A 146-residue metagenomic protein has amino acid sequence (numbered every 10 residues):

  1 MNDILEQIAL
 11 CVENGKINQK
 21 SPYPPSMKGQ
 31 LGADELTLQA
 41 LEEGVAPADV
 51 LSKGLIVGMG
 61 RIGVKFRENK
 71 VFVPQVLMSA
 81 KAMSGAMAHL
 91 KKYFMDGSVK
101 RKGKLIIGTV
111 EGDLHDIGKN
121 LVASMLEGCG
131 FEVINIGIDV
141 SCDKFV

Functional and structural regions predicted by a protein language model:
M1-F94: Long amphipathic alpha-helical segments
Q19, I62, K104-L105, S124: Generic signal for short, ordered secondary-structure residues within or immediately flanking folded domains
S21-P22, P47-A48, I106-T109, G130-F131: A short, structure-level motif marking secondary-structure boundaries and short turns
L36-Q39, G97-K100, K119-A123: Short amphipathic alpha-helical segments, especially helix-boundary/capping motifs
F94-V110, L114: Glycine/charge-rich, flexible interdomain linkers and switch-proximal surface loops that mediate coupling
T109-V140: Glycine-rich phosphate/diphosphate-binding loop of Rossmann-like nucleotide-binding domains
S141-F145: Short acidic active-site motifs
